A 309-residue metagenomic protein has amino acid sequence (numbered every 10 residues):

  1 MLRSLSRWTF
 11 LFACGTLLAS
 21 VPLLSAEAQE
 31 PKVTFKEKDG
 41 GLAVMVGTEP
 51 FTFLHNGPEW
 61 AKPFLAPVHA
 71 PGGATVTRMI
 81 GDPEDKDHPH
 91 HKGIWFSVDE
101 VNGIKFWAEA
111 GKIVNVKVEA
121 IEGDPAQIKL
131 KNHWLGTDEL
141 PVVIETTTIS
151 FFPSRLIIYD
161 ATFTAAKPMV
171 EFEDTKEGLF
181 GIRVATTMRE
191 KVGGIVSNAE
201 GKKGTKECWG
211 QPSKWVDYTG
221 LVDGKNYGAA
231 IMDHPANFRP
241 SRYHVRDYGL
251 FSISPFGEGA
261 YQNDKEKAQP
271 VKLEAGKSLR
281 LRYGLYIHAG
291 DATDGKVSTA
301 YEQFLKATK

Functional and structural regions predicted by a protein language model:
M1-S6: N-terminal secretory signal peptides that target proteins for export/translocation
T9-P22: Bacterial N-terminal signal peptides
A28-H88, P235, S298: Beta-strand-rich N-terminal accessory domains
P31, F35-K38, L130-D174: Acidic, contiguous internal or C-terminal segments within carbohydrate-active enzymes that form a structured patch used
G57, F64-P67, F152-S197: Acidic (Asp/Glu-rich), glycine- and aromatic
H88-S154: Extended, loop-rich substrate-binding clefts of extracytoplasmic carbohydrate-active enzymes
M169, K176-H244: Active-site/ligand-binding surface loops and adjacent short beta/alpha elements that line catalytic pockets across
I231-K309: Beta-strand-rich recognition/accessory modules
